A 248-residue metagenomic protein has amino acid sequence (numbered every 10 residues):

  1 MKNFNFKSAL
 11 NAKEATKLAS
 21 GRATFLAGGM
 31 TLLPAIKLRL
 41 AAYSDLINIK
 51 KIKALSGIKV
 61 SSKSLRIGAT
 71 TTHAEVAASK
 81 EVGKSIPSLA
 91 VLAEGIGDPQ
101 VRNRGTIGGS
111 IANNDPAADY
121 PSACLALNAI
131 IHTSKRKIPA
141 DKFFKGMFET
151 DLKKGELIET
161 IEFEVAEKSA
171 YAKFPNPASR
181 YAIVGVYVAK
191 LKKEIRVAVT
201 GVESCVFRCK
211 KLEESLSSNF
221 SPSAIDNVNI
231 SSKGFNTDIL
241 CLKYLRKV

Functional and structural regions predicted by a protein language model:
M1-V248: C-terminal structural segment of proteins
